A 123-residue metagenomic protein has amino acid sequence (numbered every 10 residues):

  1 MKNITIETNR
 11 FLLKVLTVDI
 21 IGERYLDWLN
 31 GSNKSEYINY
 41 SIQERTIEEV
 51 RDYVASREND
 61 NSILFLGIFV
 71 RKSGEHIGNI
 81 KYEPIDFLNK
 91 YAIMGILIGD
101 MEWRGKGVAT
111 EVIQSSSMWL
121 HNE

Functional and structural regions predicted by a protein language model:
M1-R51: A short, well-structured alpha-helix characteristic of acyl/acetyltransferase catalytic modules
V15-L26, N30, V70-S73, I96-A109: Short, charged helix-to-loop "capping" segments that act as catalytic/coupling loops
R45-E102: Acetyl-CoA-dependent GNAT
G105-W119: Conserved acetyl-CoA-binding loop-helix of GNAT-fold acetyltransferases
E123: Long, contiguous binding/interaction regions
